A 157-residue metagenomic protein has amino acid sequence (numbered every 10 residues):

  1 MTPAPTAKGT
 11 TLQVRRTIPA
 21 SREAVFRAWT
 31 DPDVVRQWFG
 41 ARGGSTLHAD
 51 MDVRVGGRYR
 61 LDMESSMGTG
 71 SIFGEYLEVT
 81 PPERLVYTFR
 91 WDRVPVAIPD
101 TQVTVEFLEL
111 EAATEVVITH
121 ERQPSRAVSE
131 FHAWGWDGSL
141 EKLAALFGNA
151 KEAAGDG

Functional and structural regions predicted by a protein language model:
M1-G44: Hydrophobic ligand-binding cavity/cleft-lining segments
M1-K8, L146-G157: Basic/polar N-terminal segments that are highly enriched at the extreme N-terminus, encompassing both cleavable
Q13-V14, D33-T69, D156-G157: Short beta-edge strand/loop motif at the mouth of beta-sheet-based domains
R16, A49, I72-E78, T101-L108: Hydrophobic/aromatic beta-strand elements that line small-molecule binding cavities or substrate pockets in beta-rich
V25, V35, Y59, Y76 (+4 more regions): Hydrophobic pocket/interface hotspot
S66-I72, A97-D100: Short coil-to-beta-strand transition motifs
T80-L85: Short, conserved beta-turn/loop elements at beta-strand boundaries and strand-helix junctions
V86-G138: Beta-strand/loop substructures that line and gate deep hydrophobic ligand-binding cavities in soluble
